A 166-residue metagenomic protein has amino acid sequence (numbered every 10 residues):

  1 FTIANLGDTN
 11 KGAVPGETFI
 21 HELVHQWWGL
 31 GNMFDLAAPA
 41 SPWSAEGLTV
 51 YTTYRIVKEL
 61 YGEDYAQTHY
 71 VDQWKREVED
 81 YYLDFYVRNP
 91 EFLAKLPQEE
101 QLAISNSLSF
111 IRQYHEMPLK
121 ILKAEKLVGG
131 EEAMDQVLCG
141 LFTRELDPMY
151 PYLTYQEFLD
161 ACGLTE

Functional and structural regions predicted by a protein language model:
F1-S41, L48, T52: Juxtacatalytic substrate-recognition/specificity segment
T9-G12, F34-A37, K58-E63, L127-E132 (+1 more regions): Secondary-structure transition/capping motifs at alpha-helix termini and the adjoining loop/turn into the next element
K11, P39-E91: Post-HExxH zinc-binding segment in Zn-dependent metallohydrolases
K11-I20, A40-L48, N106-E116, L146-Y150: Secondary-structure capping and boundary motifs in well-ordered enzyme cores
P15, F19-L23, S44-L48, Y70 (+5 more regions): Stable alpha-helical elements in mature extracytoplasmic
E22-L23, W27, G31, T52-I56 (+4 more regions): Sec/Tat-exported extracytoplasmic proteins
D64, E100-E166: Amphipathic alpha-helical substructures
V87-S107: The feature captures the short pre-catalytic strand/loop hairpin that immediately precedes and shapes the active-site
